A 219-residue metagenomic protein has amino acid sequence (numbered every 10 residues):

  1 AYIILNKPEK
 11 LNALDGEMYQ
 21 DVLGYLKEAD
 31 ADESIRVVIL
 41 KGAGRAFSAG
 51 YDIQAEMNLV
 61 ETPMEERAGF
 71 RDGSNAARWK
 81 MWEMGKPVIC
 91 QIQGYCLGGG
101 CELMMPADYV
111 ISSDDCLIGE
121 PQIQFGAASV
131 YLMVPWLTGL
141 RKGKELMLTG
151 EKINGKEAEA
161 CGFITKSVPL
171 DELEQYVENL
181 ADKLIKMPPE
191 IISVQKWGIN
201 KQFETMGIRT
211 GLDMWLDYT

Functional and structural regions predicted by a protein language model:
A1-A43: Conserved CoA-thioester-binding segment of acyl-CoA-metabolizing enzymes
I3, K7, D21-V22, L40 (+5 more regions): Terminal peptide-recognition signature
V22-Y25, S74, N154: Short, well-ordered amphipathic alpha-helical segments that serve as non-catalytic structural scaffolds within diverse
G42-W79, C96: Glycine- (often His-adjacent) and acidic-residue-rich active-site loop that binds/positions the CoA thioester
W79-E190: Crotonase-fold acyl-CoA enzyme core
L146-M147, Q195-G198, W215, T219: Short alpha-helical scaffolding segments that buttress acidic/His motifs in well-ordered protein cores
T205, R209, D213-T219: Intrinsically disordered, low-complexity segments enriched in small/flexible residues
